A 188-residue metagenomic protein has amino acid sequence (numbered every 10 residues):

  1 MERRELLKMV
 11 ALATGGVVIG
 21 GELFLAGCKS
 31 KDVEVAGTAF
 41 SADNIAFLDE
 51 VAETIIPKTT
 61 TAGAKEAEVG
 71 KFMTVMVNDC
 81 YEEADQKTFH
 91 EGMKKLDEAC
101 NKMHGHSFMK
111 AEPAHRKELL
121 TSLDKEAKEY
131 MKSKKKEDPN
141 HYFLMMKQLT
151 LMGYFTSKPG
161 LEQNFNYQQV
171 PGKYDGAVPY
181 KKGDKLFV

Functional and structural regions predicted by a protein language model:
M1, E5, G21-I55: C-terminal segment of N-terminal export signals and the immediately downstream linker at the start of the mature
L7-G27, E112: N-terminal export signals
M9-L12, T54, D79: Membrane-interface junctions
E34-A39, I56-K58, N78-F89: A ubiquitous short alpha-helical element
F40-A46, G63-A64, K135-Y142: Structural motif
N44-V75: Post-signal-peptide N-terminal segment of Sec-exported extracytoplasmic proteins
E50, E68-V188: Mature-region segments of soluble proteins
